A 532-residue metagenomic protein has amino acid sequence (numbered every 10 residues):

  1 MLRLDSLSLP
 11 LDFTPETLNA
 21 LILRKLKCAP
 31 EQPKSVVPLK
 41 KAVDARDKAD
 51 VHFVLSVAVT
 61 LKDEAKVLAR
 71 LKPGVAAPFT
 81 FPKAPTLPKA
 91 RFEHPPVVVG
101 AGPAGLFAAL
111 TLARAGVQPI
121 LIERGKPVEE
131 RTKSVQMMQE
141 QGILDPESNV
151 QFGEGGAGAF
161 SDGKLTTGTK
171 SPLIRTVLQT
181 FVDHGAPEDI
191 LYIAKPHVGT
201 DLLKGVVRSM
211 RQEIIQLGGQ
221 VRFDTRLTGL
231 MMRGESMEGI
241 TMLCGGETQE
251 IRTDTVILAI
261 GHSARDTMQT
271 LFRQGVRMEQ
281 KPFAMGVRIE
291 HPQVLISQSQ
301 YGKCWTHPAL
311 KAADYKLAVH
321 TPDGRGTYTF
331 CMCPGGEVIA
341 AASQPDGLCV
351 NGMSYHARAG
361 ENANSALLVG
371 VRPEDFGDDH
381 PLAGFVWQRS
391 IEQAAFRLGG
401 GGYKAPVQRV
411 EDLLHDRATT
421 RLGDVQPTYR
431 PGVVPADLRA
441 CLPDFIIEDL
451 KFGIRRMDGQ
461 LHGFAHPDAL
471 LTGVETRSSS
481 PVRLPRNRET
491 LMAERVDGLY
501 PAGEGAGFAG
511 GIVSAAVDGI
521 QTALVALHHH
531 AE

Functional and structural regions predicted by a protein language model:
M1-V51, V57-E532: Residues forming the flavin
